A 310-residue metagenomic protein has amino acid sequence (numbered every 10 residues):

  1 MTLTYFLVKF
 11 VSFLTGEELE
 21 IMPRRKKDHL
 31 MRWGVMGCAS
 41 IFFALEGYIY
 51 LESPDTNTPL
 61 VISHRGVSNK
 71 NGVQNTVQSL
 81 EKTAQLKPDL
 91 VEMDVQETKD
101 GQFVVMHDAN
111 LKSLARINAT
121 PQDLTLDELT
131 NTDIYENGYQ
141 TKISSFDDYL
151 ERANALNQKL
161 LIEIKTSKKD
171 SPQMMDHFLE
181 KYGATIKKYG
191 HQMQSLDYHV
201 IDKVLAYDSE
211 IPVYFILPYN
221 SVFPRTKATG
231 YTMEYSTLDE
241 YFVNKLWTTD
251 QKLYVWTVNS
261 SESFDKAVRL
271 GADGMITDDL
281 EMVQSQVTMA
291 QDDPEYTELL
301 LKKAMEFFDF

Functional and structural regions predicted by a protein language model:
M1-F310: Phosphate-group recognition and catalysis centered on beta-loop-alpha active-site segments
